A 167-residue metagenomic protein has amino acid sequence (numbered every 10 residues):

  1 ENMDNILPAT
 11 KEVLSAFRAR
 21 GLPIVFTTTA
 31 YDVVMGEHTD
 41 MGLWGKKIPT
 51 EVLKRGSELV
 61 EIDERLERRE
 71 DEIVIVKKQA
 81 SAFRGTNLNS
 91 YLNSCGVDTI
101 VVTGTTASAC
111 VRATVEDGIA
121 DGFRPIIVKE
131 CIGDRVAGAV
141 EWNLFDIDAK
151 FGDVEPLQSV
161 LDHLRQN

Functional and structural regions predicted by a protein language model:
E1-F17: …and closely analogous acidic/polar surface helices at protein-protein or active-site interfaces in A-domain-like
E12-R20, M35-E37, L43-N167: Active-site-adjacent betaalpha module
L22-T29, V128: Short beta-strand segments at enzyme active-site cores
F26-M35, T39-D40: Catalytic-core segment of enzymes that process non-peptidic bonds
